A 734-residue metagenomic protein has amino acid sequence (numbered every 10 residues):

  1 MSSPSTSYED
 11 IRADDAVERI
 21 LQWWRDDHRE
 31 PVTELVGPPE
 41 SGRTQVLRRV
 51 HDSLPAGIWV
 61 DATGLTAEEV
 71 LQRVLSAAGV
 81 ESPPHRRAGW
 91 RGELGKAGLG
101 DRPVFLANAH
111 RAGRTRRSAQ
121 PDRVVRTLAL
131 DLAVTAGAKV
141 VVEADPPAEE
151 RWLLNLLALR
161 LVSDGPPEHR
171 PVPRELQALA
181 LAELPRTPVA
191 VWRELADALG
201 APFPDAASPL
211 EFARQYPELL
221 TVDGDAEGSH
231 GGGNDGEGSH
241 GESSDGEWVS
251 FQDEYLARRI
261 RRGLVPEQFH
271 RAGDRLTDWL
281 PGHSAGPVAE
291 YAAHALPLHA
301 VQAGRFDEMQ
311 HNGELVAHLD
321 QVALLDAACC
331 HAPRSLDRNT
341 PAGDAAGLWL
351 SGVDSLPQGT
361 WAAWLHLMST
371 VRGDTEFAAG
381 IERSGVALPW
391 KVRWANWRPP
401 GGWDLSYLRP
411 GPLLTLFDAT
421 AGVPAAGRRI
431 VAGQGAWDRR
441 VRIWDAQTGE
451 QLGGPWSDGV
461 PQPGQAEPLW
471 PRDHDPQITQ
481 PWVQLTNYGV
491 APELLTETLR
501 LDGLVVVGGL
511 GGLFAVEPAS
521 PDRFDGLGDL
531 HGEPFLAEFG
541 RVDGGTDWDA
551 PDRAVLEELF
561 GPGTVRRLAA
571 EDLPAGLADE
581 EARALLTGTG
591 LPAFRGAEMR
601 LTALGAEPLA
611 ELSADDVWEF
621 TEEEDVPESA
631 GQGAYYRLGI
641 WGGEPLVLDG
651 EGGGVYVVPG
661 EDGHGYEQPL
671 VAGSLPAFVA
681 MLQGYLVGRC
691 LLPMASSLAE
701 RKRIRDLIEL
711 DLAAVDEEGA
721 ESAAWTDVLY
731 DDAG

Functional and structural regions predicted by a protein language model:
D15, Q45-R48, E69-R73, A119-P171 (+2 more regions): Alpha-helical sensor/transducer elements of the RecA-like P-loop NTPase core
A16-L21, G79-A112, V124-A136: Mid-core helix/loop region of P-loop NTP-binding domains shared across ATPases and GTPases
D27, P39-T44, G347-A550: WD40-repeat beta-propeller superdomains and closely related acidic/aromatic-rich repeat-like regions
V36-W59, E143, P147: P-loop NTPase Walker A phosphate-binding motif
A67-P84: Conserved NTP-binding/hydrolysis module of P-loop NTPases
R126, G165, H169-I260: C-terminal boundary/linker of central alpha/beta nucleotide-binding cores
H169-R174, A206, S229-H230, D235-G236 (+4 more regions): A eukaryote-biased feature capturing mid-to-C-terminal, repeat/solenoid-rich segments of large proteins, strongly
L513-A515, D522, G528-P645, V715-G734: A surface-exposed partner-binding patch
